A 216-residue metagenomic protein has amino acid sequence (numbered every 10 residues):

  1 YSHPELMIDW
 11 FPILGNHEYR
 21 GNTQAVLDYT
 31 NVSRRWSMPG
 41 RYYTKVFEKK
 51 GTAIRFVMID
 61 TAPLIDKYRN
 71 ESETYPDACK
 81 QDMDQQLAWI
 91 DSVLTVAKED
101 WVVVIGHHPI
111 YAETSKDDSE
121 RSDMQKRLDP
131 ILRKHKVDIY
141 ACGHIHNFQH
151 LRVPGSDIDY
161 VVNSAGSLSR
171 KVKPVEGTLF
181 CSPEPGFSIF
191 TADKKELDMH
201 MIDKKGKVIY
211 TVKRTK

Functional and structural regions predicted by a protein language model:
Y1-K98, D118-S119, D123, R127-I139 (+1 more regions): Extended active-site neighborhood of metal-dependent phosphoesterases/phosphodiesterases
N16, T61, I105-P109, H144-I145 (+1 more regions): Short, well-ordered beta-to-alpha junction loops that form the rim of enzyme active sites and present histidine/acidic
A97-T114: Short acidic, glycine-rich surface-loop motifs adjacent to enzyme active sites
G206-V208: Residue-level signal for glycine
Y210-R214: Short, solvent-exposed beta-strand-to-loop segments that form ligand-recognition rims of beta-rich domains
